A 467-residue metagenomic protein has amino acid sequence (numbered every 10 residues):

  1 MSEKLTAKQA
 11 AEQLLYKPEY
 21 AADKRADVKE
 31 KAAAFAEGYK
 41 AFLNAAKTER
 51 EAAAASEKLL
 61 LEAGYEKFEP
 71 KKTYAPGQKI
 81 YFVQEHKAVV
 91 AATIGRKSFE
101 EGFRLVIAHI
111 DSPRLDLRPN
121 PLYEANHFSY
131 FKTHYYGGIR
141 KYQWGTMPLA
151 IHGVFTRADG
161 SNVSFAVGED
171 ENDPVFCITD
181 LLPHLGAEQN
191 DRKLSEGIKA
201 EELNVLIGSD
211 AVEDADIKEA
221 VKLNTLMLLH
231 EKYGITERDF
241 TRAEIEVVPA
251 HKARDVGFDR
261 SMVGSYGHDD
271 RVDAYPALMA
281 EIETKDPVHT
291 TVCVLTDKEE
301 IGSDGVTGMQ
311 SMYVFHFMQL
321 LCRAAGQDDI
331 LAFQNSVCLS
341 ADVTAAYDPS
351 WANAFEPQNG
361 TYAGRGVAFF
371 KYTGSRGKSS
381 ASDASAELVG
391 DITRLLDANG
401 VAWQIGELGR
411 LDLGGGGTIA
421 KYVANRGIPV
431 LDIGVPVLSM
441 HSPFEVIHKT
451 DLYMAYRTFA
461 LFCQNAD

Functional and structural regions predicted by a protein language model:
M1-D467: N-terminal hydrophobic/helix-forming segments and targeting peptides
